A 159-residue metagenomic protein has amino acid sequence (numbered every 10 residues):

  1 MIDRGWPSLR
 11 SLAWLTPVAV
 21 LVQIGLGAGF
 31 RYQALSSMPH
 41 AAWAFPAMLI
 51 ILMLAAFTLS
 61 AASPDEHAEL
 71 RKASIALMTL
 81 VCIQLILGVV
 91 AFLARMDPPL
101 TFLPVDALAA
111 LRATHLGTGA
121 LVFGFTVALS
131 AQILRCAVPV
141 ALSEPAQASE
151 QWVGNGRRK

Functional and structural regions predicted by a protein language model:
M1-K159: Polytopic transmembrane helical bundles with strong interfacial aromatic enrichment
